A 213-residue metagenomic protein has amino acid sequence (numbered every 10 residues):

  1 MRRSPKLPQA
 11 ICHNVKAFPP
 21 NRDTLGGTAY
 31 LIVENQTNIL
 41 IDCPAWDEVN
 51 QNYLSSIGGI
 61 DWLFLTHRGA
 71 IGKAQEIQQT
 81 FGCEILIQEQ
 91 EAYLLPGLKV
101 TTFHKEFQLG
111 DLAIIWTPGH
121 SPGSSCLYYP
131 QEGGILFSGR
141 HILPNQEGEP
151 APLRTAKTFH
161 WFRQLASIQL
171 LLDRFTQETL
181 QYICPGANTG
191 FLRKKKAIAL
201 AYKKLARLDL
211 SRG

Functional and structural regions predicted by a protein language model:
M1, Q9-H13, N35, S55-G59 (+5 more regions): N-terminal secretory/membrane-targeting helices
M1-I32: Short, compositionally biased "basic patch" segments
R2, L7, T24, N38-L40 (+3 more regions): Metallo-beta-lactamase
P19-N21, E89, H104, P118 (+1 more regions): Residues at the C-termini of beta-strands that transition into short coil/loop
T28, F103, G123-S125: Residue-level marker for the onset of beta-strands and adjacent loop->beta junctions in well-ordered domains
T28-V33, I41, A45-Y53: Active-site-flanking structural segment that lines cofactor/substrate pockets
A45-D111, A201-D209: Active-site HxH/HxHxD metal-binding segment of metal-dependent hydrolases
